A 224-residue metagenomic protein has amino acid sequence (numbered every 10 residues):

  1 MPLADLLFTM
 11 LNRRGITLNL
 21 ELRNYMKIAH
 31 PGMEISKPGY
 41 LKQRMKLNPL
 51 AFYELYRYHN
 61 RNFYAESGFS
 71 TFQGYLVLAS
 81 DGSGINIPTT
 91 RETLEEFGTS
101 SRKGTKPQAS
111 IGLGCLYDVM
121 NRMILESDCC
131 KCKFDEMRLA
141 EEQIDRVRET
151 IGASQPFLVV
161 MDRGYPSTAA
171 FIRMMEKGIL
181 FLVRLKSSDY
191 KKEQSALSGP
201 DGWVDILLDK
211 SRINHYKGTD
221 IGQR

Functional and structural regions predicted by a protein language model:
M1-R224: Conserved, well-structured functional cores that handle cations and Mg-NTP chemistry
